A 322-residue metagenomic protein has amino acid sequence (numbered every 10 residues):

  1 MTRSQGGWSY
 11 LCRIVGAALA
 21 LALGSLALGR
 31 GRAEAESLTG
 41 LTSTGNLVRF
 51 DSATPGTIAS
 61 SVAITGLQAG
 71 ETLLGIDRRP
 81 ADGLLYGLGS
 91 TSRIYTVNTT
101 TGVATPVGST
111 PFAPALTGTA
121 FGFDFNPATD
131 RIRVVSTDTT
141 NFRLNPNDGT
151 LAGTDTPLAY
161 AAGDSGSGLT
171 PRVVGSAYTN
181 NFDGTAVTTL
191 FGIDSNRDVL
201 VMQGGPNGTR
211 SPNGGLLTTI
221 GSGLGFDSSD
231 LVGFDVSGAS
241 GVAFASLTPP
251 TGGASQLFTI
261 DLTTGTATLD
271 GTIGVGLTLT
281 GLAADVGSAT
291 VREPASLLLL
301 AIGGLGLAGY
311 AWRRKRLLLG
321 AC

Functional and structural regions predicted by a protein language model:
S37-L41, L84-G87, R131-V134, T189-G192 (+1 more regions): Conserved beta-propeller blade signature
N46-F50, R93-T96, T140-L144, R197-G205 (+1 more regions): Structural motif
D51-G56, T99-T101, P146-A152, Q203-P212 (+1 more regions): Short loop/turn segments immediately following beta-strands, especially the blade-tip and inter-blade linker loops
I58-Q68, T105-F112, L151-D164, T209-G225 (+1 more regions): Beta-propeller fold detector
L74-D82, A115-T129, G168-A186, D230-S240 (+1 more regions): Structural signature of eukaryotic scaffold interfaces centered on beta-propeller domains
L262-S288: Blade-level signature of beta-propeller repeat domains, shared across WD40, Kelch, NHL, RCC1 and BNR/Asp-box propellers
R292-A311: A short, hydrophobic C-terminal helix/tail in secreted or cell-surface proteins
A308-C322: C-terminal membrane-anchoring or membrane-association module
